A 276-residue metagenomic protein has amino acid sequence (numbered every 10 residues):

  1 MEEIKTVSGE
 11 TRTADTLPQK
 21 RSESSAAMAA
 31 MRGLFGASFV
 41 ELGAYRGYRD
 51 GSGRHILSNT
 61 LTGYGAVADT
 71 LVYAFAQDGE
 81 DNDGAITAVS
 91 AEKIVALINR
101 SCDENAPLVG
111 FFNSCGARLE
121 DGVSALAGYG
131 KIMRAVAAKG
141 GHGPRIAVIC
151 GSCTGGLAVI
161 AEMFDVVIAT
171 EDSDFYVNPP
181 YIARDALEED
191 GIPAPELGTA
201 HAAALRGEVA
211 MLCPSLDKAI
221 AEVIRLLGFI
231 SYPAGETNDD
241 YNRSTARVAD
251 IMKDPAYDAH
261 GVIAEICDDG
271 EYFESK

Functional and structural regions predicted by a protein language model:
M1-V72, A76-D83, C213-K276: Intrinsically disordered, low-complexity segments enriched in small/flexible residues
E2-E3, F112-G235: Conserved catalytic cores of soluble enzyme domains, especially glycine-rich substrate-binding beta-alpha loops
A29-G140, R145: Long, structured ligand/cofactor-binding scaffold of large enzymes
R49-I56, A88-S90, L157-I160, F175-A183 (+1 more regions): Short, mixed-charge, low-aromatic patches
